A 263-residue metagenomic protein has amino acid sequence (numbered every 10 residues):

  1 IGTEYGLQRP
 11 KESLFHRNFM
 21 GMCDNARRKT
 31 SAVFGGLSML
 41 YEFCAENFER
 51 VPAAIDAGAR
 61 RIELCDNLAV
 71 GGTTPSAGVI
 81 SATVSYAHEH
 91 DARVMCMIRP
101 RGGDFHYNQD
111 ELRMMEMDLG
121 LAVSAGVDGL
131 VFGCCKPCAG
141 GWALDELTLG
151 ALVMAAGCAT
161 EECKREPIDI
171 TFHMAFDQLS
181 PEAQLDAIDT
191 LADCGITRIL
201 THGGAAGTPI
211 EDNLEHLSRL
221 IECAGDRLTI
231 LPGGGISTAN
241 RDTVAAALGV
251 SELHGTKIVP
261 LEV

Functional and structural regions predicted by a protein language model:
Y41-F43, I62-L64, V94-I98, L130-F132 (+4 more regions): Hydrophobic faces of well-ordered beta-strands that scaffold small-molecule active sites in alpha/beta enzyme cores
A45-E49, D66-L68, P100-G102, C134-C138 (+4 more regions): Active-site-proximal loop/turn and secondary-structure-junction residues that shape catalytic pockets, frequently
E49, A69-Y86, P137-A155, L179-L185 (+2 more regions): Active-site-adjacent beta->alpha loops and helix N-cap segments on the catalytic face of soluble alpha/beta enzymes
E49-V51, H106-D118, L179-D193, I236-V250: Catalytic cores of alpha/beta
E63-G72, A125, V131-C138, I196-P209 (+1 more regions): Glycine-rich phosphate-binding active-site loops on the catalytic face of alpha/beta enzymes
A92-D145: Glycine/small-residue-rich loop that forms an oxyanion/phosphate-binding "nest" at active or ligand-binding sites
R99-G103, A206-I210, L214-V263: C-terminal alpha-helical cap/extension of soluble enzyme domains
V127-L179: Hydrophobic, well-structured mid-protein blocks that either form specific transmembrane helices
